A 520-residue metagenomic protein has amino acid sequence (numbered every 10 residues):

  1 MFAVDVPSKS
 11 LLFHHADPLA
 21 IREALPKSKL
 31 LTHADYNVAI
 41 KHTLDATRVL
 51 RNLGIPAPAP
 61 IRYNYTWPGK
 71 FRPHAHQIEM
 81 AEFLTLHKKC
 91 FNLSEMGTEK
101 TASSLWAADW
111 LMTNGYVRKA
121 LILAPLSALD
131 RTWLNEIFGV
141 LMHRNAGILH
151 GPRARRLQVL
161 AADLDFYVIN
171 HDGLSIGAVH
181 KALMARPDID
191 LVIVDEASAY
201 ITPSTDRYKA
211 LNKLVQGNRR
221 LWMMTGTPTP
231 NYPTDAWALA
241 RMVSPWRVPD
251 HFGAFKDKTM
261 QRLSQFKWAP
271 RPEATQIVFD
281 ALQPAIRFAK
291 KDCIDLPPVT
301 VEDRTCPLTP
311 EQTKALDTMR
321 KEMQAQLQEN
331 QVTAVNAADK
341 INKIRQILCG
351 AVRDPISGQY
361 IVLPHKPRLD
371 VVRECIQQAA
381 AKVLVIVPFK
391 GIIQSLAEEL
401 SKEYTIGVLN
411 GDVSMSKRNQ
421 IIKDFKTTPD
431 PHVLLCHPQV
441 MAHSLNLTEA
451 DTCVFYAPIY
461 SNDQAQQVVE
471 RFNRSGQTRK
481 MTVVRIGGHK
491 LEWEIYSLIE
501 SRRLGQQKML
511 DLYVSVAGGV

Functional and structural regions predicted by a protein language model:
M1-A57, I137, A236: Charged, low-complexity intrinsically disordered regions
P58-L93: Conserved pre-motif I regulatory segment
E95-E99, S103, A108-Y116, L121-A124 (+3 more regions): Conserved Helicase C-terminal RecA-like lobe
V117-K119, L134, G139, L157 (+4 more regions): Conserved P-loop NTPase motor "coupling/switch" region that bridges the ATPase
S127, I148-R156, H171-I176, I201-S204 (+4 more regions): Conserved helicase motor
A128-P152, P245-W246: Conserved helix-turn-beta segment of the N-terminal RecA-like "Helicase ATP-binding" lobe in SF1/SF2 helicases
S175-A178, N231-P233, I392-A397, R418-I422 (+1 more regions): SF2 helicase motor core recognition
Y460-V520: A conserved SF2-helicase RecA2
